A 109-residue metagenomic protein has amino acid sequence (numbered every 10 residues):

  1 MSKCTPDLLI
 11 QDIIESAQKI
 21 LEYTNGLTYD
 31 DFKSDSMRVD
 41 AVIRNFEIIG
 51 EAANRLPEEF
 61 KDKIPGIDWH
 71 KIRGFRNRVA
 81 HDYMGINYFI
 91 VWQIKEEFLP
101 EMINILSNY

Functional and structural regions predicted by a protein language model:
M1-Y109: Solvent-exposed interaction patches of small proteins and small membrane subunits
